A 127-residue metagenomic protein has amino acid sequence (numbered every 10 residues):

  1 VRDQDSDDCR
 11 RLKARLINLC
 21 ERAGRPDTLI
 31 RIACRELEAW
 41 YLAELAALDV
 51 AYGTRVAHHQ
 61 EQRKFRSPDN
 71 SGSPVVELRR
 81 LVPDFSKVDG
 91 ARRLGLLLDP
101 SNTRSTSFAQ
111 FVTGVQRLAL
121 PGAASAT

Functional and structural regions predicted by a protein language model:
R2-T127: C-terminal accessory helical subdomains adjacent to catalytic cores in phosphodiester- and nucleotide-handling enzymes
